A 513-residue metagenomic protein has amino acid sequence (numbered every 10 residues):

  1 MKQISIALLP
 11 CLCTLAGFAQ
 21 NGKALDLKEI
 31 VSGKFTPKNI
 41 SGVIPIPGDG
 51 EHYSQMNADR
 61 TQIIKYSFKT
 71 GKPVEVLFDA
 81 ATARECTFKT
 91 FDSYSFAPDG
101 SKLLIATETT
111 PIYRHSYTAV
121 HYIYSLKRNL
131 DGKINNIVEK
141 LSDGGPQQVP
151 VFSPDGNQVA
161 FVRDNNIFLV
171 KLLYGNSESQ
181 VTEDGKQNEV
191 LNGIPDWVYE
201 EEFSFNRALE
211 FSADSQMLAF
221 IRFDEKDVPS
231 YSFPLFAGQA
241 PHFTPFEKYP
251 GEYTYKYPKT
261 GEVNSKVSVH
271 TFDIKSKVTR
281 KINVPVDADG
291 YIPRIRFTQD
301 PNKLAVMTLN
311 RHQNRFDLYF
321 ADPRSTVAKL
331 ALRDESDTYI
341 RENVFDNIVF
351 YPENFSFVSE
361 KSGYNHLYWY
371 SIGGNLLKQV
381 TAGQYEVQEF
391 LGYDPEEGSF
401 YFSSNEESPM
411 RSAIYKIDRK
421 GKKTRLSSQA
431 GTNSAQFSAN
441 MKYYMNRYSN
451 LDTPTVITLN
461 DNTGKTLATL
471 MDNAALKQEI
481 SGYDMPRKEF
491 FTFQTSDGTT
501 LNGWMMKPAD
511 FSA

Functional and structural regions predicted by a protein language model:
L27, G33, G71-P73, E108-Y113 (+4 more regions): Predominantly five- to eight-bladed beta-propeller fold
K38-I44, F88-S95, I194-D214, R294-I295 (+1 more regions): Signature of short aromatic-glycine-proline-rich micro-motifs recurring in repeat-based ectodomains
S41-I44, E51-K65, V74-L77, D92 (+12 more regions): Non-catalytic accessory segments flanking enzyme active sites
P47-D49, P98-D99, P154-D155, A213-D214 (+4 more regions): Residue-level detector of Asp-centered blade-edge/turn motifs that repeat once per structural unit in beta-propeller
E51-Y53, L103-L104, G156-V159, S215-L218 (+4 more regions): Hydrophobic beta-strand positions that form the internal "hydrophobic ladder" of WD40/Gbeta-like beta-propeller blades
R60-K65, Y113-V120, D164-V170, D227-F233 (+5 more regions): Structural motif
K72-T110, I137-P146, L332-T338, Q384: Blade-loop segments of beta-propeller domains
H115-F168, Y174-A208: Asp-box/WD-like beta-propeller blade repeats and closely related beta-sheet repeat scaffolds
